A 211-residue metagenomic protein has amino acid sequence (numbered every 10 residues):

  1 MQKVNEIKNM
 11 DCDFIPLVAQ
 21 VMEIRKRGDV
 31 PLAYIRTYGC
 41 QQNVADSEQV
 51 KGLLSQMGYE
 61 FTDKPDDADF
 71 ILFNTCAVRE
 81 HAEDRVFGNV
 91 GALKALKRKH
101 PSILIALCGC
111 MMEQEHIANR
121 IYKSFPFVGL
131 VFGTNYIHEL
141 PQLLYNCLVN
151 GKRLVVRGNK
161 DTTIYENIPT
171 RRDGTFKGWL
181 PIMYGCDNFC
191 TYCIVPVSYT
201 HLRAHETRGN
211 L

Functional and structural regions predicted by a protein language model:
M1-R203, R208: Proteins enriched for Cys/Gly/acidic motifs involved in redox and nucleic-acid/cofactor modification
